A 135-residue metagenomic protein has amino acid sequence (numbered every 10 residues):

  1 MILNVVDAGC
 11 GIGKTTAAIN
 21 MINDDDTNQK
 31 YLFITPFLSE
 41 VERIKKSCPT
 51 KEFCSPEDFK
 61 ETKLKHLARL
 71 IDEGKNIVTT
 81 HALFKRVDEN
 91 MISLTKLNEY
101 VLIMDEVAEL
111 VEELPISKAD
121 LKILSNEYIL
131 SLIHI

Functional and structural regions predicted by a protein language model:
I2-A18: Walker A/P-loop
T16-T27: Walker A/P-loop NTP-binding motif
N28-E52: Conserved Walker A/P-loop ATP-binding site and its immediately adjacent core in helicase/helicase-like ATPase domains
K51-R86: Inter-Walker segment of RecA-like/P-loop motor cores
L83-L97: Conserved helix/coil segment N-terminal to the catalytic DExD/H
V87-N90, V107-D120: Conserved ATPase-coupling elements of RecA-like P-loop NTPase cores
I133-I135: Conserved small/polar residues in nucleotide/adenosyl-binding loops
